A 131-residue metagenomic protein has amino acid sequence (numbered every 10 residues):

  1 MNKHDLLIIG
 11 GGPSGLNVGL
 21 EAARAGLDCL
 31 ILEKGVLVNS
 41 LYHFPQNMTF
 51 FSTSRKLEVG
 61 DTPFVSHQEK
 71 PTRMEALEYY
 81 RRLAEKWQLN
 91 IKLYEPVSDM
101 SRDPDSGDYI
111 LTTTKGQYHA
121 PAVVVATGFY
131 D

Functional and structural regions predicted by a protein language model:
M1-L7, R24, N39, H43 (+1 more regions): FAD-binding core/adjacent interface of flavoenzyme oxidoreductases
D5-G10, V18: Short, hydrophobic/glycine-enriched beta-strand segments
G10, E33, T127: Short beta-strand/turn micro-motifs composed of small residues that flank or help shape donor/cofactor-binding pockets
P13-L89: Beta1-alpha1 glycine-rich phosphate/pyrophosphate-binding loop at the start of Rossmann-like nucleotide-binding domains
